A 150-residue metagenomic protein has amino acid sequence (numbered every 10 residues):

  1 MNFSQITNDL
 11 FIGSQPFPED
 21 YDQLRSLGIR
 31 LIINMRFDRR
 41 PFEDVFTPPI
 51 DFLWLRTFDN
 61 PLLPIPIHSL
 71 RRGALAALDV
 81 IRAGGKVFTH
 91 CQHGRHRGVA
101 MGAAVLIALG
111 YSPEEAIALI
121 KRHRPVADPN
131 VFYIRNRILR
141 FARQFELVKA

Functional and structural regions predicted by a protein language model:
N2-K86, I107-R137: Cysteine-based protein phosphatase catalytic domain of the PTP/DSP
G84-A103: A phosphate-binding catalytic loop at a beta-strand-loop-alpha-helix junction that coordinates phosphoryl groups
R137-L139, R143: Non-catalytic regulatory/accessory regions that flank a structured catalytic core
F145-K149: Alpha-helical linker/edge segments of TPR/alpha-solenoid repeat scaffolds and analogous pre-/post-domain helices
